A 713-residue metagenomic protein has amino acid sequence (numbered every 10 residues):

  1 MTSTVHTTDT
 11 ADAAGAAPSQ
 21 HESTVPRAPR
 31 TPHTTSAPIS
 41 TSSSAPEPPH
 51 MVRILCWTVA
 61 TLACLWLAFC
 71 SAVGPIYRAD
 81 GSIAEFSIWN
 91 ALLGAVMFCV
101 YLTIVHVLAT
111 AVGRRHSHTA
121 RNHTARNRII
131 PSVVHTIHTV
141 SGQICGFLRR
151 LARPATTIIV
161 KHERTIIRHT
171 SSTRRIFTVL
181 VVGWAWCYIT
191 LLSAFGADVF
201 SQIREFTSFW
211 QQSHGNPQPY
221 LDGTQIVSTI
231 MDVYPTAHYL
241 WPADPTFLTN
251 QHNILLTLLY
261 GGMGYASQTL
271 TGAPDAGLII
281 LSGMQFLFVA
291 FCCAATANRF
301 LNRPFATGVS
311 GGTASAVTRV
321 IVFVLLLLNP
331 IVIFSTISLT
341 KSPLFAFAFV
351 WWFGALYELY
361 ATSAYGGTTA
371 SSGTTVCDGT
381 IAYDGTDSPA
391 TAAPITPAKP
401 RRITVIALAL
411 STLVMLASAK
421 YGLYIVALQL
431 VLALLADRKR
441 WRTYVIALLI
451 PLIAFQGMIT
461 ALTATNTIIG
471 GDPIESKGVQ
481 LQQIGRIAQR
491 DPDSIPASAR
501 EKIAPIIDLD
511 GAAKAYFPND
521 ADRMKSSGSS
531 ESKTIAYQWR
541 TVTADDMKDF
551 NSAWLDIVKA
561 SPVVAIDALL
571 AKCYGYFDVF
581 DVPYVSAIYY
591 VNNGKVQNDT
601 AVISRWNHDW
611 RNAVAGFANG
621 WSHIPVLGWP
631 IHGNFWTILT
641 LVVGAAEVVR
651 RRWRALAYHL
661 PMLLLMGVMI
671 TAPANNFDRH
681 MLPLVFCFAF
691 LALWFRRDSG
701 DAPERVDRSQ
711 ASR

Functional and structural regions predicted by a protein language model:
D12, P26-L65, S87-W186, R697-P703 (+1 more regions): Start-transfer (signal-anchor) and selected internal transmembrane alpha helices of multi-pass inner/ER membrane
A60-A72, Y101, H169-A197, F209-Q211 (+1 more regions): Transmembrane signal-anchor helices characteristic of membrane glycosylation enzymes that use polyprenol
T103, I280-G311: Transmembrane-helix motifs of polytopic, lipid-linked glycan transferases
R204-E205, Q218-S282, P683: Short hydrophobic/aromatic helix or loop-helix immediately within or flanking a transmembrane segment in polytopic
T207, L344-S363, T412, C687-L691: Specific aromatic-rich, kink-prone transmembrane helix
P217-H238, T467-R605: Membrane-proximal stem/loop segments at transmembrane-domain junctions that anchor or position
P274-Q285, A568-L663: Membrane-interface anchor segments at the N-terminal boundary of transmembrane helices in multi-pass membrane enzymes
I403-S418, I450-A454: Membrane-interface alpha helices of multi-pass inner-membrane proteins
